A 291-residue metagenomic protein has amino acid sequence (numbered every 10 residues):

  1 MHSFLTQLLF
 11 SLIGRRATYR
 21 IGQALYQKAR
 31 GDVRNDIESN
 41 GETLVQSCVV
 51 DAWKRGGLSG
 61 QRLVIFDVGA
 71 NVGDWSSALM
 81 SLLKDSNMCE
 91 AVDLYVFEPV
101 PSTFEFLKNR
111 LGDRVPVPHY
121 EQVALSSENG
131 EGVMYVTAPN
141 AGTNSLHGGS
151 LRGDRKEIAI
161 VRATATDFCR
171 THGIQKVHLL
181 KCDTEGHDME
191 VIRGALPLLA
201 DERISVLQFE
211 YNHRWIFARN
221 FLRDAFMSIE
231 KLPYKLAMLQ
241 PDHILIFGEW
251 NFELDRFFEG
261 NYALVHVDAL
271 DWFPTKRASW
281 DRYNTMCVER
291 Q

Functional and structural regions predicted by a protein language model:
M1-Q291: Phosphate/nucleotide-binding beta-alpha loop and adjacent structural elements of enzyme active sites
